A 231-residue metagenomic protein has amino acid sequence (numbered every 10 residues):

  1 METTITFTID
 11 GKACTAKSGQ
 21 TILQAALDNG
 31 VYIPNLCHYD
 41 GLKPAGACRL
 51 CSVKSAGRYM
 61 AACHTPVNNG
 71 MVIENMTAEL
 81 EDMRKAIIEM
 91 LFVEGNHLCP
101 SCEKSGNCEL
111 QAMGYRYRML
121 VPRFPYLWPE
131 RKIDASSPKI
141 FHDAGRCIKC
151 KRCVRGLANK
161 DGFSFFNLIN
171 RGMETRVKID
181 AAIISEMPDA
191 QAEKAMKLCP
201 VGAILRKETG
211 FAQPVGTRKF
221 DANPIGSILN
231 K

Functional and structural regions predicted by a protein language model:
E2-D10: Eukaryote-biased recognition of intrinsically disordered, low-complexity regulatory segments
D10, S18, A45, R171 (+1 more regions): Short glycine-rich loop/turn motifs that provide flexible caps or phosphate-binding loops at active sites
C14-N69: N-terminal cofactor/phosphate-binding cores enriched in small/glycine residues, especially glycine-rich loops such as
R49-L50, G57-K231: Fe-S ferredoxin-like electron-transfer domains and their immediately adjacent linker/connector regions across
